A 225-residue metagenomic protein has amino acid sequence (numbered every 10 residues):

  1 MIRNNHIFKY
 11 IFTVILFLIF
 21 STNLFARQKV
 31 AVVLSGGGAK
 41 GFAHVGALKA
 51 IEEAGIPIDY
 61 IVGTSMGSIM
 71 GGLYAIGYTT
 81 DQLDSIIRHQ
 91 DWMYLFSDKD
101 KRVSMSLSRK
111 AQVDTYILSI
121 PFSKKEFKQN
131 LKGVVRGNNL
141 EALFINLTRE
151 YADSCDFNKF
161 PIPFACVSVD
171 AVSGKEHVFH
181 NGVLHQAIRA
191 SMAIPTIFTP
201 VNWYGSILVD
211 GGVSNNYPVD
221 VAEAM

Functional and structural regions predicted by a protein language model:
I2, L24-T64, G72-M225: Patatin-like phospholipase
I2-F12: Bacterial N-terminal signal peptides that target proteins for export
I11-S21: Bacterial N-terminal signal peptides
